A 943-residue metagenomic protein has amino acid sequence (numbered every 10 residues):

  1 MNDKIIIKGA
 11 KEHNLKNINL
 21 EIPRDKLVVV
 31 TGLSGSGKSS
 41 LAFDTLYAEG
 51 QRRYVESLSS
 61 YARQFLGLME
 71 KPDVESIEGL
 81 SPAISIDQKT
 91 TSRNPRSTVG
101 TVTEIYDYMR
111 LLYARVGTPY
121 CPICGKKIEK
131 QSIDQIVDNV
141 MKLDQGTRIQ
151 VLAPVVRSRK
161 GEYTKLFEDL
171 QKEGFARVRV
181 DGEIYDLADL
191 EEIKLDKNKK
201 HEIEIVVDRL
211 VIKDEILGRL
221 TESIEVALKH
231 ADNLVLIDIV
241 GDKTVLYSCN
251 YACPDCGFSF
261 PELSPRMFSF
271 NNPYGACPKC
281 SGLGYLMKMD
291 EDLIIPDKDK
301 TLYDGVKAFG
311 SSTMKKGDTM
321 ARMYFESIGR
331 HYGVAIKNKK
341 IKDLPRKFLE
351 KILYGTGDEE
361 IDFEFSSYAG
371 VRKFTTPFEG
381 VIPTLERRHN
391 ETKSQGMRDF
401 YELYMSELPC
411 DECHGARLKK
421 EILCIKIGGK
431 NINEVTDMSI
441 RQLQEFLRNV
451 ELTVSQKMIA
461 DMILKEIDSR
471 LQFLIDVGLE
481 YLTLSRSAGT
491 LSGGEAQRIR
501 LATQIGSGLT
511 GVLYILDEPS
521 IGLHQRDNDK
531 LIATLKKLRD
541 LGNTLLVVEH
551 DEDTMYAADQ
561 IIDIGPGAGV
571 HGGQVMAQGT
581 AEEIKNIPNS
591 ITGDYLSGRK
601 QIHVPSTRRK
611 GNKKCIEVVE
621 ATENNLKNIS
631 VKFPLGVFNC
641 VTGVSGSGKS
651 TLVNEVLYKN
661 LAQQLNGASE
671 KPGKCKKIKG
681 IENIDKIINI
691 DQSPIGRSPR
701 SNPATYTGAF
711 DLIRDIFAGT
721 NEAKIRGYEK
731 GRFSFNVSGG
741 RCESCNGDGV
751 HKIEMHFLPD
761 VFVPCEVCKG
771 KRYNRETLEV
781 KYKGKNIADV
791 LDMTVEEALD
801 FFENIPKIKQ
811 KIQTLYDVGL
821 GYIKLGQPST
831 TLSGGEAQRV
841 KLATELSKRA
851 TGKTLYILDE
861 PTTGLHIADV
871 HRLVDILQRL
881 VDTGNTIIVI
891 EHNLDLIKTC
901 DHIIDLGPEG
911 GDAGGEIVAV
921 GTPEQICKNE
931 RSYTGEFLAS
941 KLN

Functional and structural regions predicted by a protein language model:
M1-N943: Conserved phosphate-binding elements of NTP-dependent enzyme cores
